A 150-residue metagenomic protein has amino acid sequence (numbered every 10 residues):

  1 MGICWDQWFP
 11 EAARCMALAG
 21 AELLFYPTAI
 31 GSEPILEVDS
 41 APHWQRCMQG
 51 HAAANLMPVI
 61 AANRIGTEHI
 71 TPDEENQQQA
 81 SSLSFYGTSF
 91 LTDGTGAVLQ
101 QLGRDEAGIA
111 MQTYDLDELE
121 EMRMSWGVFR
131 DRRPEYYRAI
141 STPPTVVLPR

Functional and structural regions predicted by a protein language model:
C4-I109: CN hydrolase (nitrilase-like) catalytic-core segments centered on the catalytic cysteine and neighboring Lys/Glu
C15, L119-R150: Cysteine/selenocysteine-centered motifs that mediate thiol-based redox chemistry or coordinate metal-sulfur cofactors
L24-T28, M48-A52, D115-D117, S125-G127 (+1 more regions): Glycine-rich loops and low-complexity Gly/Arg-rich segments that provide flexible linkers or classic glycine-based
E106-M124: A short, polar/charged loop-to-alpha-helix boundary motif
